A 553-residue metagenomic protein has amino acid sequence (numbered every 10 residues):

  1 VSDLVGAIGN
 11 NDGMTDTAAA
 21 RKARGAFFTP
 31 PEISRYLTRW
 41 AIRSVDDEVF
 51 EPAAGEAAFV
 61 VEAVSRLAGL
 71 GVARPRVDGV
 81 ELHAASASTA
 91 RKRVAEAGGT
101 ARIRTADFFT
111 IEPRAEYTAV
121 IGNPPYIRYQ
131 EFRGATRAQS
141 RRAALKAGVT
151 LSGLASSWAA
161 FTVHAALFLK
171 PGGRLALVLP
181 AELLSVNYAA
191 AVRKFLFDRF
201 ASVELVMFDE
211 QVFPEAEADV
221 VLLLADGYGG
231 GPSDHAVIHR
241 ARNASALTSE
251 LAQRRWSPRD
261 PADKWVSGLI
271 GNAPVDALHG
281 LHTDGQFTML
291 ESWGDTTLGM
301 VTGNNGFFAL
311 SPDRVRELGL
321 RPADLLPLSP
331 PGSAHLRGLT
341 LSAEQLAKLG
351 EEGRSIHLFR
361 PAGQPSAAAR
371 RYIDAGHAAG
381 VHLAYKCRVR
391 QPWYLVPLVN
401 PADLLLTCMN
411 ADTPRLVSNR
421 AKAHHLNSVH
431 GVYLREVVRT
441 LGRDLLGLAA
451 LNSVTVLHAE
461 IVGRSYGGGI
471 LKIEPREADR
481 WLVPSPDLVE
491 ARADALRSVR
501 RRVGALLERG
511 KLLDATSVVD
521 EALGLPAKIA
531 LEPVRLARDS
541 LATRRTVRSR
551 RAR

Functional and structural regions predicted by a protein language model:
V1-G71, P75-G98, P124, S185-R193 (+1 more regions): Class I S-adenosyl-L-methionine
A18-A23, V49, K146-V149, R354-S355 (+1 more regions): Glycine- and acidic
K22-A23, T29-Y36, A54-V61, V72-R74 (+3 more regions): Signature of N6-adenine DNA methyltransferases within the class I
D47, T118, D403: Conserved acidic residues
L67, V94, F108, E131 (+5 more regions): Hydrophobic, Leu/Ile/Phe/Ala-enriched alpha-helical segments that form helix-helix packing faces
T105, V206-E210, I461-G469, T516-S517: A generic structural motif
V275-A505, L512: Polybasic, glycine- and aromatic-enriched phosphate-binding surface used to engage nucleic acids
